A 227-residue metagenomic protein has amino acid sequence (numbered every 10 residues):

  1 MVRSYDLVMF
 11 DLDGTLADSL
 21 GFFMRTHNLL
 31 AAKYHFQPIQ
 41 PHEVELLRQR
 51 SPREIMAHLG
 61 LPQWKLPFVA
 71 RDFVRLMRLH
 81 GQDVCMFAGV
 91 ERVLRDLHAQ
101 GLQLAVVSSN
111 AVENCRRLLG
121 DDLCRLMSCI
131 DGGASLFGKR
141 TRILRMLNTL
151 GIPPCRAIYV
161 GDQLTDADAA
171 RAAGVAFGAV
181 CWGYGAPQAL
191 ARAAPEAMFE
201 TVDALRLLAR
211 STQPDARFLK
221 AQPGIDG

Functional and structural regions predicted by a protein language model:
M1-F10, R156, R210, P214-G227: Non-catalytic pre-domain segments flanking phosphatase-related domains
R3-R92, Q100: N-terminal helical cap/lid subdomain that shapes the substrate entry/recognition surface in HAD-like hydrolases
L7, R140-A167: Conserved Lys-Pro-Asp/Glu-containing loop-to-beta segment of HAD-superfamily phosphomonoesterases, centered on
T26, E43, S51, I55 (+5 more regions): Hydrophobic alpha-helical segments typical of transmembrane helices and their membrane-interface/capping positions
E43-V44, R125-F137: A short, structured active-site edge motif that brings together acidic residues
R78-R116, R140-T141: Short, acidic loop-to-helix structural element flanking the phosphoryl-transfer center in phosphate-processing enzymes
D122-I130, A189-A209: Structural recognition of alpha->loop->beta junctions
I158-E200: Acidic, Mg2+-coordinating phosphoryl-transfer loop and its flanking beta/alpha structural elements, shared across
